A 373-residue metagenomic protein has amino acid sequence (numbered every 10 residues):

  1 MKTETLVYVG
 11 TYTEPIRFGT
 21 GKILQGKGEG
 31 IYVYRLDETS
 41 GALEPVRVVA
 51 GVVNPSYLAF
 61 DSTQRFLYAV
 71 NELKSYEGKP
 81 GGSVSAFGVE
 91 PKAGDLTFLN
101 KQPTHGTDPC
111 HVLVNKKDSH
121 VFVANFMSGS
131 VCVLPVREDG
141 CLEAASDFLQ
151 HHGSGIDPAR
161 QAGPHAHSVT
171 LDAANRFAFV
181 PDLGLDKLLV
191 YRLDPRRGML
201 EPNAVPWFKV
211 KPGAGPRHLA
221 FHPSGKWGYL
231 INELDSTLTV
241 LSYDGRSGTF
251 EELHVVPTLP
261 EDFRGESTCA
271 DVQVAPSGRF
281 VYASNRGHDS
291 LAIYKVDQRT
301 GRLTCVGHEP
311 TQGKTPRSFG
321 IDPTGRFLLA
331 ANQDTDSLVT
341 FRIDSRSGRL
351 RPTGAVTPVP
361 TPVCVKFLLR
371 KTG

Functional and structural regions predicted by a protein language model:
E4-G26, V70-S83: Short, conserved, GDST-rich strand-edge loop motifs in beta-rich repeat architectures
T13-R17, E72-G78, M127-S130, L185-K187 (+4 more regions): Short glycine/acidic-enriched loop and turn motifs that connect beta-strands
Y34-G41, F87-G94, V133-E143, Y191-L200 (+3 more regions): Short loop/turn segments immediately following beta-strands, especially the blade-tip and inter-blade linker loops
E44-A50, T97-P103, G153-A159, N203-K209 (+3 more regions): A short beta-strand motif characteristic of beta-propeller blades
V52-S62, H105-K117, H152-N175, V210-W227 (+3 more regions): Beta-rich, blade/repeat-based domains predominating in secreted/periplasmic proteins but also intracellular
G94-S168: Asp-box/WD-like beta-propeller blade repeats and closely related beta-sheet repeat scaffolds
Q333-G373: Blade-level signature of beta-propeller repeat domains, shared across WD40, Kelch, NHL, RCC1 and BNR/Asp-box propellers
